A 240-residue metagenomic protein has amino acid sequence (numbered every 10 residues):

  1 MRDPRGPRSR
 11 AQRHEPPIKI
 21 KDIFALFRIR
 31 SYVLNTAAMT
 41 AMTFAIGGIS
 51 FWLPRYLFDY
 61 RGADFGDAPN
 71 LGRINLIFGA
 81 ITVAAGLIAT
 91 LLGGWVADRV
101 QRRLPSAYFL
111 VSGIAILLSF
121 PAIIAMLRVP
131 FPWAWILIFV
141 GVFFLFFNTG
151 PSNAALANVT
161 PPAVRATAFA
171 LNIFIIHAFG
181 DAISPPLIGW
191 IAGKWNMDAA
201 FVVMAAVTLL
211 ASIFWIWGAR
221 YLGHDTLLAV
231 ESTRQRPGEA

Functional and structural regions predicted by a protein language model:
M1-R10, F214-R220: C-terminal membrane-cytosol helix-exit motif in multi-pass small-molecule transporters
G6-T36, A63, R236-A240: Juxtamembrane intracellular "pre-TM" segments in multi-pass secondary transporters
I29-L91, L145-T149, N153, G180-P185: Extracytoplasmic gate region of multi-pass secondary transporters
L57-F58, V96-A97, Q101, L187-N196: Interfacial helix-cap and linker-helix signal at transmembrane-aqueous boundaries of multi-pass secondary transporters
D67-L71, A107-L110, W190-T208: A membrane-interface helix-boundary motif in multi-pass transporters
R103-S152: C-terminal transmembrane helical hairpin of 12-TM major facilitator-type secondary transporters
A122-V129, V202-E239: Multi-pass alpha-helical transporter architecture, strongest for 12-TM Major Facilitator/SLC carriers used
V159-W195: A late C-terminal transmembrane helix in Major Facilitator Superfamily
